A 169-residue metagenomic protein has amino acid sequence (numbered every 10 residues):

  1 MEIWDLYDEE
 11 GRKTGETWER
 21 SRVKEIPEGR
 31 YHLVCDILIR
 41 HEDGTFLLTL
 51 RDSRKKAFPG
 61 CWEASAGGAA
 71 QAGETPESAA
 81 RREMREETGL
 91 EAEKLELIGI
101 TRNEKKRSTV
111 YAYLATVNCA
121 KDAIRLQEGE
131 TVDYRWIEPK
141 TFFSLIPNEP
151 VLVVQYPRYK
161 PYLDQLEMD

Functional and structural regions predicted by a protein language model:
M1-D36, E42: Acidic, metal-coordinating catalytic segment for phosphate/diphosphate chemistry, firing primarily on the Nudix
S21-E25, I98-N103: Short, solvent-exposed loop/turn elements at beta->coil junctions and helix N-caps that rim active or binding pockets
I26-P27, A57-W62, R135: A short, polar/proline- and glycine-enriched secondary-structure boundary/capping micro-motif
V34-A66: A glycine-rich, hydrophobic loop/mini-helix early in the fold
L47-L48, S65-I98: The catalytic Nudix box helix
G60, A72, T101-D169: Nudix hydrolase/Nudix homology domain
